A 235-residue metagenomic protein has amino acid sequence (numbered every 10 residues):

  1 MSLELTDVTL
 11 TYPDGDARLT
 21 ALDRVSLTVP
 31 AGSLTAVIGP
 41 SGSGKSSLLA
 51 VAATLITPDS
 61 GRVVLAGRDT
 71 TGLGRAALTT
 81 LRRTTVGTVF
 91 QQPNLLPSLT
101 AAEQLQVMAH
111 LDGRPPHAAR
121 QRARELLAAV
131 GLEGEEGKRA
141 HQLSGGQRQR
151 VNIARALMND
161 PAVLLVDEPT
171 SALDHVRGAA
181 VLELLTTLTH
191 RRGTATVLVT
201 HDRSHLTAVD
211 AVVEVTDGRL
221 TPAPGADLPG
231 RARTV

Functional and structural regions predicted by a protein language model:
A53: Helix-to-loop junction immediately C-terminal to a conserved catalytic motif
G61-D69: Conserved ABC transporter NBD signature motif
T70-G87, P116: ABC ATPase NBD coupling module
L99-V107: Short coil-to-helix segment of the ABC ATPase nucleotide-binding domain corresponding to the Q-loop/switch region
L132, E136, A156-L157: ABC ATPase C-loop
R139-L143, Q147-Q149: Conserved ABC ATPase signature
D160: Conserved catalytic motifs of ABC-family nucleotide-binding domains
L164-D167: Catalytic Walker B motif of ABC-type/P-loop ATPase nucleotide-binding domains
